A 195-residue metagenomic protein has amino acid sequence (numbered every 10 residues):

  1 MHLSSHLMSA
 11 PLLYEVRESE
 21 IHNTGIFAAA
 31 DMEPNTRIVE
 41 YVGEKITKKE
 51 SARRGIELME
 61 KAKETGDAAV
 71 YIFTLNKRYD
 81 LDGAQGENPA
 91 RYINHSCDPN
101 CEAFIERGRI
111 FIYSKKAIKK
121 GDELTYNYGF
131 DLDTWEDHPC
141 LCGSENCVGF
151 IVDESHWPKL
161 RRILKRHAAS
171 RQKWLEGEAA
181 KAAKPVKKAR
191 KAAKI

Functional and structural regions predicted by a protein language model:
L3-A103, A189: Catalytic cores of histone-lysine modification enzymes
S96-I195: C-terminal SET catalytic tail plus cysteine-rich post-SET Zn-binding segment of SAM-dependent SET-domain
